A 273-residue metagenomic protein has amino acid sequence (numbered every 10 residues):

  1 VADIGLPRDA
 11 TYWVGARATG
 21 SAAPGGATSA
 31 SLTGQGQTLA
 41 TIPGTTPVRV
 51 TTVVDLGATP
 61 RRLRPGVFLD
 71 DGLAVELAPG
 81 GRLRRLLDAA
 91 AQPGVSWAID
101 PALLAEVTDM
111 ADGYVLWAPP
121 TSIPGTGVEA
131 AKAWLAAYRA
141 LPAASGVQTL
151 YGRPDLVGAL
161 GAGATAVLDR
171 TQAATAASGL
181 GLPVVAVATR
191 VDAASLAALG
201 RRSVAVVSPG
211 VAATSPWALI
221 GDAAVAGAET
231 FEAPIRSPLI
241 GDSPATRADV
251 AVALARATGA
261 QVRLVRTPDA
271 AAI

Functional and structural regions predicted by a protein language model:
V1-T51: Extended acidic/polar, glycine-enriched regions that form or flank non-catalytic beta-rich accessory modules
Y12-R17, W97, T149, A186 (+1 more regions): Primarily hydrophobic membrane-targeting regions of prokaryotic envelope proteins
A30, G34-A143: Active-site beta->alpha N-cap acidic-glycine motif
D55-G57, I99-A102, L150-G152, A188-R190 (+2 more regions): Active-site-proximal beta-strand/loop segments in catalytic clefts of secreted hydrolases
L63-P65, E106-D112, G158-G161, A193-G200 (+1 more regions): A short acidic (Asp/Glu
R85-V95, A176-I273: Catalytic grooves of carbohydrate-active enzymes
R139-L156, A218-A224: Short, compositionally biased "basic patch" segments
V147-A177, I235-D242: Glycine-rich phosphate-binding "P-loop"
